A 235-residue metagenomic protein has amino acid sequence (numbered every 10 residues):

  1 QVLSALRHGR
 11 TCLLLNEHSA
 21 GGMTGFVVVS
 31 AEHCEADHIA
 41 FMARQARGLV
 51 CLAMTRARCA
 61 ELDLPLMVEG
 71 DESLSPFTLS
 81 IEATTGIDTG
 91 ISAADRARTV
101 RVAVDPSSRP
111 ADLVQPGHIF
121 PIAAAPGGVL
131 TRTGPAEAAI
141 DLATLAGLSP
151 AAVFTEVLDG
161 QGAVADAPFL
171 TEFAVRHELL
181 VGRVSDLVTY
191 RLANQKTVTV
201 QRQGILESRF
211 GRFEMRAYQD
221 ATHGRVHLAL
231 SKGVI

Functional and structural regions predicted by a protein language model:
Q1-I235: Catalytic domains of riboflavin
